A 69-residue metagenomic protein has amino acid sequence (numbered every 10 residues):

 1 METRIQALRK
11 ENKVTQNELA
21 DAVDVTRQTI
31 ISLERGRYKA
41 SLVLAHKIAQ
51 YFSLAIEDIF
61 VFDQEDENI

Functional and structural regions predicted by a protein language model:
M1-E11: A short, Lys/Arg-rich alpha-helix, primarily the initiator
K10, D21, Q50: Alpha-helical residues within the helix-turn-helix
V14-I31: Short alpha-helical DNA-recognition segment
A45-A49, I59-F60: Hydrophobic micro-packing sites on short alpha-helices
F60-I69: Short, charged recognition helix plus adjacent turn of helix-turn-helix-like nucleic-acid-binding domains
